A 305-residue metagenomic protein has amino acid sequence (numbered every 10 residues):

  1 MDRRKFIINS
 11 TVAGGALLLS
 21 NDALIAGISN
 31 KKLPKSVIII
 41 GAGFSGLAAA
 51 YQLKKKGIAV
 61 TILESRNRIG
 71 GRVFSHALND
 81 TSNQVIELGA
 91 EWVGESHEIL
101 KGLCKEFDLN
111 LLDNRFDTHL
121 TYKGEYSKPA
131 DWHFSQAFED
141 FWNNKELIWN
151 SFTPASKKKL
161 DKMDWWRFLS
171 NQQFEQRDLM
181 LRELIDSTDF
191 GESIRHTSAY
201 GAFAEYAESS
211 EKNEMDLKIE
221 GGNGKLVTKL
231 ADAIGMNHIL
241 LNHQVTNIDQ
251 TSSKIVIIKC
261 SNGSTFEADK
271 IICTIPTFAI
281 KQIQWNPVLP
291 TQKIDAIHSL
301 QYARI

Functional and structural regions predicted by a protein language model:
D2-I305: FAD-dinucleotide binding site
